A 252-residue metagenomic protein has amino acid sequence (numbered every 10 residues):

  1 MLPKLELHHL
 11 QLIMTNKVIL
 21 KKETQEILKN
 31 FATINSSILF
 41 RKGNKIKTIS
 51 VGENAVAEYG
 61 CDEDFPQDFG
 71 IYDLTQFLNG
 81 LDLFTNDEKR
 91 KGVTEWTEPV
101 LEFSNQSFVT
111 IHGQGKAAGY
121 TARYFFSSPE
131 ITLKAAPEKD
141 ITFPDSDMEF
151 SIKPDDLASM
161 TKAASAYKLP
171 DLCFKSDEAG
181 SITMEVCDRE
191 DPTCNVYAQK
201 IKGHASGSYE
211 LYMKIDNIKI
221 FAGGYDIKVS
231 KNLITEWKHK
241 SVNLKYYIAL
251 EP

Functional and structural regions predicted by a protein language model:
P3-Y124, F143-P252: DNA polymerase processivity clamps
A122, S127-P144: Long, charge-dense
